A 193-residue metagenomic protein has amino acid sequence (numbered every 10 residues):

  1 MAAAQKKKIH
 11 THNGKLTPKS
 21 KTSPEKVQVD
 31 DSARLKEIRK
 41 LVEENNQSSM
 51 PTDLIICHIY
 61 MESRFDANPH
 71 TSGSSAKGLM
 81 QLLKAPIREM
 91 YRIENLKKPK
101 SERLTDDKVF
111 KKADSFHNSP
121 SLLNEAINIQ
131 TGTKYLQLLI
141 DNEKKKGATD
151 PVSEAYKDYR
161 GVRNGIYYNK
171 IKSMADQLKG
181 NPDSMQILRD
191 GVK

Functional and structural regions predicted by a protein language model:
M1-K36, N46, R88-K193: Non-catalytic cell-wall polysaccharide-engagement segments
S49-D66, L82, G132, Y156-R160: Short, functionally critical alpha-helical segments immediately adjacent to catalytic or ligand/cofactor-binding
T52, A76, A126: Glycine-rich phosphate-binding loop at the start of an alpha helix
I55, A76, V152-S153: A structure-centric signal for secondary-structure junctions around beta-strands
E62-L96: Conserved alpha-helical segments that form or flank metal/cofactor-binding pockets of metalloenzymes
